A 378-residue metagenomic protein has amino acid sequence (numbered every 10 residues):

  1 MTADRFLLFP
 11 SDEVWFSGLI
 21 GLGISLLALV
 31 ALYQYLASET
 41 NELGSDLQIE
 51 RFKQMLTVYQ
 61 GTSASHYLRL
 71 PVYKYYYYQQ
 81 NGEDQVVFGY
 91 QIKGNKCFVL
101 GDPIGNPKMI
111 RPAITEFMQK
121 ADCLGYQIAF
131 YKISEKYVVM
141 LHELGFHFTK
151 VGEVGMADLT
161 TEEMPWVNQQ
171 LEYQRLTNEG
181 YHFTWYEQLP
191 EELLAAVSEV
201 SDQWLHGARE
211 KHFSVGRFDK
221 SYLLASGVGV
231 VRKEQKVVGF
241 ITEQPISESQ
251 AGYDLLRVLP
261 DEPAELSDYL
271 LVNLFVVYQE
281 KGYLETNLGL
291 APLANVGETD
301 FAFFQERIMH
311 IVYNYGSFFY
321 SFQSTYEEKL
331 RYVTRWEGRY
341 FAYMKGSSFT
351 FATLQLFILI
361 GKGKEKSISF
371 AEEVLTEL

Functional and structural regions predicted by a protein language model:
M1-D12: Membrane-interfacial helical/loop segments at transmembrane boundaries in membrane proteins
V14-E39, T353: Alpha-helical membrane-embedded segments
L32-V99, Y126, Y131-F148, L159-E306 (+3 more regions): A conserved beta-strand-loop-helix scaffold within acyl/acetyltransferase catalytic domains
F98-K108: Glycine-rich phosphate-binding "P-loop"
